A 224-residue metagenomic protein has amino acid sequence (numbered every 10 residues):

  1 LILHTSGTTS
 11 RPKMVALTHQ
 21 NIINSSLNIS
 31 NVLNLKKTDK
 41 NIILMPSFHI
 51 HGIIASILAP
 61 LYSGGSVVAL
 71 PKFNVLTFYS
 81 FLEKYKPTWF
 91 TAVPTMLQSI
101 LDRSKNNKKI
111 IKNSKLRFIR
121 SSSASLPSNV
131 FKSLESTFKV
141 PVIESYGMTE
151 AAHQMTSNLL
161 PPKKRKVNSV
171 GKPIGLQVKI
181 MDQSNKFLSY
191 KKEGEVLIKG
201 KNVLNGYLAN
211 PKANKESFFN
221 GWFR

Functional and structural regions predicted by a protein language model:
L1-N24: Conserved AMP-binding A3 loop
T8, G64, S123, G147 (+1 more regions): Conserved G/P- and acidic residue-centered "switch" motifs that form tight phosphate/ATP-binding loops in soluble
K13-A16, I43-L44, G65-K72, I143: Short beta-strand->loop structural element characteristic of the AMP-binding/adenylate-forming
I23-K40, F48-W89, S99, R103 (+1 more regions): Conserved AMP-binding/adenylation subdomain of ANL enzymes
K37-T38, L116, N220: Phosphate-coordination loops involved in phosphoryl transfer and adenosine-cofactor binding
L76-Y79, K108, K215: Short hydrophobic/charged patches on amphipathic alpha-helices used for structural packing and interfaces
P87-A92, L101-R165, Q177-K179, S184-N185: Gly/Ser/Thr-rich phosphate-binding loop
P173, S184-K191, L197-R224: Conserved ATP-binding/catalytic segment of the ANL
